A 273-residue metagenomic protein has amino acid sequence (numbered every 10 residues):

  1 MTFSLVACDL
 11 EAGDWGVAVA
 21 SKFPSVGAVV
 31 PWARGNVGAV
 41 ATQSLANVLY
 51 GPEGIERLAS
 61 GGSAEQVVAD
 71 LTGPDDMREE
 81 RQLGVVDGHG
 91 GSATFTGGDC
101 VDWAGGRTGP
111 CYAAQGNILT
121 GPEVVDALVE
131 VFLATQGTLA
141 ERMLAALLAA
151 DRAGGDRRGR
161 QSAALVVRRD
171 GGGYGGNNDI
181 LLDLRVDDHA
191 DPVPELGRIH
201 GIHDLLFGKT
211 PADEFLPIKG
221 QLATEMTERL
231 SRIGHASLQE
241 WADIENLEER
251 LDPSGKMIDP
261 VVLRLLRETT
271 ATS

Functional and structural regions predicted by a protein language model:
M1-G220: N-terminal nucleophile
E214-P253, L265-T270: A short amphipathic alpha-helical interaction element
G255-M257: Short, surface-exposed glycine/acidic/tryptophan-bearing loops
V261: DNA-contacting surface of Y-family translesion DNA polymerases
